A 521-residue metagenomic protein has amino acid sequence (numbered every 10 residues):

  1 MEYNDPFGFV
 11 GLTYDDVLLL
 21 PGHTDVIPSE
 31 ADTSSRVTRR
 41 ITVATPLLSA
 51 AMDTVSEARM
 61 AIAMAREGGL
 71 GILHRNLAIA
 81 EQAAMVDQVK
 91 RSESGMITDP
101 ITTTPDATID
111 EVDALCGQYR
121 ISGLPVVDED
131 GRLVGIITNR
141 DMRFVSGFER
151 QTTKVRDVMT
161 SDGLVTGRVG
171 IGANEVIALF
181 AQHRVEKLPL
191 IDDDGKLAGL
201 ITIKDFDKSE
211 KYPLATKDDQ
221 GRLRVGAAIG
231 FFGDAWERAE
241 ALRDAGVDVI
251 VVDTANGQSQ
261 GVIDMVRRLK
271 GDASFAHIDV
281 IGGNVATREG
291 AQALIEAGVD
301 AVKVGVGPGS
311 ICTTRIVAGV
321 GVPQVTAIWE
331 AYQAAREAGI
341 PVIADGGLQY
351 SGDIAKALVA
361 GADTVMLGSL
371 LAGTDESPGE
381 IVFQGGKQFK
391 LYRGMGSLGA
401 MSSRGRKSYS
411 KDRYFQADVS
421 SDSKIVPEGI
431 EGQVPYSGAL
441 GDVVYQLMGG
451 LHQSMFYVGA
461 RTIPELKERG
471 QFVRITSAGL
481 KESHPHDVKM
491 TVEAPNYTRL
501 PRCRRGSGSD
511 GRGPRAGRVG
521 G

Functional and structural regions predicted by a protein language model:
M1-H23, T103, D162, R168 (+4 more regions): Alpha/beta catalytic cores of nucleotide-metabolism and tRNA/nucleoside-modifying enzymes
S29, A78-D87, V145-T152, K196-T216 (+5 more regions): Active-site-adjacent beta->alpha loops and helix N-cap segments on the catalytic face of soluble alpha/beta enzymes
S29-V43, A50-M52, E81-I121, V126-D128 (+5 more regions): Bateman/CBS regulatory modules and CBS-like beta-alpha motifs in cytosolic regions of diverse proteins
T42-S49, G95-P100, D162-L164, D218-A228 (+3 more regions): Short beta-strand/loop segments at the ligand-binding rim of alpha/beta enzyme cores
R59-I62, E237-A245, A286-V304, A344 (+1 more regions): Catalytic cores of alpha/beta
R66-E81, V247-S259, D300-A318, L348-V382: Glycine-rich phosphate-binding active-site loops on the catalytic face of alpha/beta enzymes
L73-N76, T102-T103, G123-P125, V145 (+7 more regions): Catalytic beta/alpha-barrel core
V134-R140, A198-T202: Short hydrophobic beta-strand motif reused across regulatory alpha/beta modules
